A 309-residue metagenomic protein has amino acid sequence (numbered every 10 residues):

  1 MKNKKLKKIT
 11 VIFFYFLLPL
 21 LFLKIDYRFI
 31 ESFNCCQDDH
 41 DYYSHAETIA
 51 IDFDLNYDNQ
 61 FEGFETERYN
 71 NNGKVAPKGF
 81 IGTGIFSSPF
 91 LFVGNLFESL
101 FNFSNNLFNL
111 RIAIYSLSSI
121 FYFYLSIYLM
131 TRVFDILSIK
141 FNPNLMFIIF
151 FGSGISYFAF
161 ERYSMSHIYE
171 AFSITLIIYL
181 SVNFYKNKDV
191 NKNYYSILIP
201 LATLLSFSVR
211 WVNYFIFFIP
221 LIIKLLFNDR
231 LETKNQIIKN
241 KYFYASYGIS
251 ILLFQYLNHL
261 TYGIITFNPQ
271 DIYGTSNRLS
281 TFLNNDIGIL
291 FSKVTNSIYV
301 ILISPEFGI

Functional and structural regions predicted by a protein language model:
M1-I309: Membrane-proximal envelope and lipid/glycan-remodeling enzymes
